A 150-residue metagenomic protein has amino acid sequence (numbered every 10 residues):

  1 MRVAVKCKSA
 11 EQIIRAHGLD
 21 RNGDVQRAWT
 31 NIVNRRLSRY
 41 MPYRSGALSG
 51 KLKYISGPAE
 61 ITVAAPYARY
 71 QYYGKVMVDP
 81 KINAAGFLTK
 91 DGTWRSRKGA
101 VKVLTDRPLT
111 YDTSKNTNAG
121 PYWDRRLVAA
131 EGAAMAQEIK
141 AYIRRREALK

Functional and structural regions predicted by a protein language model:
M1-A68, M77-K150: Short, Lys/Arg-rich flexible segments
Y70-Y72: Short helix/loop capping segments that flank catalytic or ligand/cofactor-binding pockets
